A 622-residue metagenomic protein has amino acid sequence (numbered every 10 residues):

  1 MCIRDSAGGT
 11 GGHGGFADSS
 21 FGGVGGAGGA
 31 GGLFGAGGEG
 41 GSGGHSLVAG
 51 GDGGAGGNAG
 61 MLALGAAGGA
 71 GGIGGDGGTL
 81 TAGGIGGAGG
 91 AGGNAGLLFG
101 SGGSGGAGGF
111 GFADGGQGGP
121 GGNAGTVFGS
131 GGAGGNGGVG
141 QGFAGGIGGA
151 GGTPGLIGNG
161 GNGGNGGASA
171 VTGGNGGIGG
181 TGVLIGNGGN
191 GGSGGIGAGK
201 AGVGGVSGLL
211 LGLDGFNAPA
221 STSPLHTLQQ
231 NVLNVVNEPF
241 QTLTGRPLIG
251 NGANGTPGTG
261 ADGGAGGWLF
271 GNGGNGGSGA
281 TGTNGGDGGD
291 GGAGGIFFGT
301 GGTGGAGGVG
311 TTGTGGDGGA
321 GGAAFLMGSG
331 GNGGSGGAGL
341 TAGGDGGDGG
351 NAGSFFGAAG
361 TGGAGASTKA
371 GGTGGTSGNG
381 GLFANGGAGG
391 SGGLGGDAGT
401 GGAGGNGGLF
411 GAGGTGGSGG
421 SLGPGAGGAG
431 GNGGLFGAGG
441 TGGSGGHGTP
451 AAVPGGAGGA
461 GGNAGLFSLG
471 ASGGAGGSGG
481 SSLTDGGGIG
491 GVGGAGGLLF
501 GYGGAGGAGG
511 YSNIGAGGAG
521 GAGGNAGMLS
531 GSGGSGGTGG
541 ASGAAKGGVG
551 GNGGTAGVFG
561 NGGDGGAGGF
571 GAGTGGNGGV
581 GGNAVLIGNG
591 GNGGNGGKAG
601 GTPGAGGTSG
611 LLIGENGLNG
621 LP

Functional and structural regions predicted by a protein language model:
R4-A220, T227, F240-L243, I249-P622: Collagen triple-helix signature
Q230-V232: Solvent-exposed, low-complexity, repeat-rich "mucin-like" stalks and linkers
